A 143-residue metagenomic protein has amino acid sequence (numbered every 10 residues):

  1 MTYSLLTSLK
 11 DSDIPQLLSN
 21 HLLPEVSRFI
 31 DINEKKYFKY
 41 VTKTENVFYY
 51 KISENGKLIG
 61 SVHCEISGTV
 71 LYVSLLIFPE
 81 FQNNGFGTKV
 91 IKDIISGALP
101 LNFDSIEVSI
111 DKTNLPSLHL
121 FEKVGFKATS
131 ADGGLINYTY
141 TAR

Functional and structural regions predicted by a protein language model:
M1-P15, K127, A142-R143: Conserved N-terminal entry element of GNAT/NAT acetyltransferase domains
S8, S12, L23-E80: Acetyl-CoA-dependent GNAT
V70, P100-I110: Conserved GNAT acetyl-CoA-binding A-motif
F81, G85-D93: Conserved acetyl-CoA pyrophosphate-binding loop and the N-cap/start of the following alpha-helix in GNAT-like
T88, K112-S130: Conserved active-site alpha-helix within GNAT-family acetyltransferase domains
S109-I110, G125-T141: Conserved catalytic-core motifs of GNAT/GCN5-like acyltransferases
